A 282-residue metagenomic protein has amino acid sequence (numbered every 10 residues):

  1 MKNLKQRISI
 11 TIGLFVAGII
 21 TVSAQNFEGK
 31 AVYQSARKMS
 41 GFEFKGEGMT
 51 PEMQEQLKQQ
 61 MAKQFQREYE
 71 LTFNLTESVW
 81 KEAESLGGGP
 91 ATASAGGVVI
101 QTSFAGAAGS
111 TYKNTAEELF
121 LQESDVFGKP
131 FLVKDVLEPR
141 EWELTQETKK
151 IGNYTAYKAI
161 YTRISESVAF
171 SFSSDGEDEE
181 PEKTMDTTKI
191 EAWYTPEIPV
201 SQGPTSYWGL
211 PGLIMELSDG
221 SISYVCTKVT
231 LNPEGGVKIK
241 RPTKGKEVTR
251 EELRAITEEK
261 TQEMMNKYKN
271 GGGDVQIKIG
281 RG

Functional and structural regions predicted by a protein language model:
M1-Y33, G282: Bacterial Sec-dependent N-terminal signal peptides
N26-G282: Extended soluble regions of mature proteins
